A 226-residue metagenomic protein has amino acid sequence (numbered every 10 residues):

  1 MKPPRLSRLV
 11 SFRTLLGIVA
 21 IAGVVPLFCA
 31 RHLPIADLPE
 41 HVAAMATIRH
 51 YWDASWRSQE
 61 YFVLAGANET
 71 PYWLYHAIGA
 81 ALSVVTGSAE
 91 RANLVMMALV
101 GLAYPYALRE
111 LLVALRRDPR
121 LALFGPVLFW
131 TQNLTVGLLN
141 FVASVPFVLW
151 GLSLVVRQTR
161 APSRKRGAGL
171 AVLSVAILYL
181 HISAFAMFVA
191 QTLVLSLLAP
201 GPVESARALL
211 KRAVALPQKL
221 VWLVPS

Functional and structural regions predicted by a protein language model:
P26-R57: Extracytoplasmic loop-helix module adjacent to an early transmembrane segment
A43-H50, F62-S88: Short hydrophobic/aromatic helix or loop-helix immediately within or flanking a transmembrane segment in polytopic
M45, A107, V127-T131, A143-R160 (+1 more regions): Specific aromatic-rich, kink-prone transmembrane helix
V95-A114: Transmembrane-helix motifs of polytopic, lipid-linked glycan transferases
L108-F129: Transmembrane-helix signature of polytopic, membrane-embedded enzymes that assemble or transfer cell-envelope glycans
V136-S144: Short acidic/glycine- and proline-prone juxtamembrane loop motifs at membrane-interface regions of multi-pass membrane
L154-Q158, M187-L223: Perimembrane helix-loop-helix junctions
R157-V175, R207: Short hydrophobic alpha-helices at membrane interfaces in multi-pass membrane enzymes
